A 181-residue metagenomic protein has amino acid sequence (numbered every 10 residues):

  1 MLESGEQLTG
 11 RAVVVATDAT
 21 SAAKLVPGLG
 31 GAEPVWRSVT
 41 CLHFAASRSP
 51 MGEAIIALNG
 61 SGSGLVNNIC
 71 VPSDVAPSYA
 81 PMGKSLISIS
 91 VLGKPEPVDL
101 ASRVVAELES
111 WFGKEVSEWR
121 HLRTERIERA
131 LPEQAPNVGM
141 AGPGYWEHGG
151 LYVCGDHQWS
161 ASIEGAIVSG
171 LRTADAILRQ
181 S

Functional and structural regions predicted by a protein language model:
M1-F112: Mid-domain catalytic core of redox enzymes that form a hydrophobic substrate pocket/lid adjacent to a catalytic redox
P72, A76-S181: Conserved flavin/dinucleotide-binding core of flavoenzymes
